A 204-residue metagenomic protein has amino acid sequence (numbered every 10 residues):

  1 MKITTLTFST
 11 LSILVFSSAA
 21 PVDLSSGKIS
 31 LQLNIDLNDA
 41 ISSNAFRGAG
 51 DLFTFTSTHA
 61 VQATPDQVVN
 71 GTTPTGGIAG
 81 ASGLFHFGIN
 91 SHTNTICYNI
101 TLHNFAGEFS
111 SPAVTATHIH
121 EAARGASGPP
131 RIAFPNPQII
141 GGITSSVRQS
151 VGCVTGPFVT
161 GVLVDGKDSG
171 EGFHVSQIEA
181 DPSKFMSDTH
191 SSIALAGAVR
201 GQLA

Functional and structural regions predicted by a protein language model:
M1-D23: Fungal secretory targeting signals
A20-A204: N-terminal leader/targeting pre-sequences
